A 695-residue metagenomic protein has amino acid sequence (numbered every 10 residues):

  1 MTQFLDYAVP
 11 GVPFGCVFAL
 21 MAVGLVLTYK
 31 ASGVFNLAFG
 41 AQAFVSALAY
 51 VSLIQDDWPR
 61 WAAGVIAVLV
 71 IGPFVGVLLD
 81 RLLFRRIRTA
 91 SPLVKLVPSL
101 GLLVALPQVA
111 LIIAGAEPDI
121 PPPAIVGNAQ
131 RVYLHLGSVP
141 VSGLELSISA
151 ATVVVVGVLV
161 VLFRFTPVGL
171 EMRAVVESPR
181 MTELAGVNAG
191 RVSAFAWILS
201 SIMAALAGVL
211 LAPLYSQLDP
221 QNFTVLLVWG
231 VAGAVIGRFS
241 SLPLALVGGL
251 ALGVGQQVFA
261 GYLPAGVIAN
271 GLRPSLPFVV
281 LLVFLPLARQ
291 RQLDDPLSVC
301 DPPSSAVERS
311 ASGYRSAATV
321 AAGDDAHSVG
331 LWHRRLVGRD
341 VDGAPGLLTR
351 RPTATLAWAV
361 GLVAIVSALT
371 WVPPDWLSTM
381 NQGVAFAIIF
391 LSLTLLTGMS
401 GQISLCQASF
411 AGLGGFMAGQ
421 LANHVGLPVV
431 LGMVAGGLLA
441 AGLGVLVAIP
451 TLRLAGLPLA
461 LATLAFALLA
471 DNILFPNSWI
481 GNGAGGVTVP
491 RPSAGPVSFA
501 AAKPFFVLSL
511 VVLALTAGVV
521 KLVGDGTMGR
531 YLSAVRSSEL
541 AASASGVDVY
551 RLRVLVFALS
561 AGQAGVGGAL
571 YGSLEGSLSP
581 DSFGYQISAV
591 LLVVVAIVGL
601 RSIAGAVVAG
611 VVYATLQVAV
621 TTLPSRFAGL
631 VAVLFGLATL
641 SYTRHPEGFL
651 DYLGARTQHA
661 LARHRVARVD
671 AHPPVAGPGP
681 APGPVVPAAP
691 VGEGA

Functional and structural regions predicted by a protein language model:
T2-D6, V26-F35, V51-A63, V366-S378 (+3 more regions): Short, hydrophobic transmembrane alpha-helix segments
Q3-Y7, A49, L53-D56, A212-P213 (+7 more regions): Interhelical loop and adjacent transmembrane-helix boundary motif in polytopic membrane transport permeases
L5-P13, F84, S138-P140, G190 (+2 more regions): Alpha-helical membrane-interface segments at transmembrane helix boundaries
F14-L27, F35-Q55, V75, L79 (+10 more regions): Hydrophobic alpha-helical segments within and immediately flanking transmembrane helices of multi-pass membrane proteins
V17, G40-A43, A90-I120, G137 (+3 more regions): Transmembrane alpha-helices and adjacent helix-loop boundaries
A19, V23, L27, V65 (+22 more regions): Hydrophobic positions within alpha-helical transmembrane segments of bacterial inner-membrane proteins
D80-R85, V109-I120, F165, L211-A212: Transmembrane alpha-helix boundary signature
V160-A196, F223, G518-F557: Membrane-helix/interface signature in polytopic inner-membrane proteins
